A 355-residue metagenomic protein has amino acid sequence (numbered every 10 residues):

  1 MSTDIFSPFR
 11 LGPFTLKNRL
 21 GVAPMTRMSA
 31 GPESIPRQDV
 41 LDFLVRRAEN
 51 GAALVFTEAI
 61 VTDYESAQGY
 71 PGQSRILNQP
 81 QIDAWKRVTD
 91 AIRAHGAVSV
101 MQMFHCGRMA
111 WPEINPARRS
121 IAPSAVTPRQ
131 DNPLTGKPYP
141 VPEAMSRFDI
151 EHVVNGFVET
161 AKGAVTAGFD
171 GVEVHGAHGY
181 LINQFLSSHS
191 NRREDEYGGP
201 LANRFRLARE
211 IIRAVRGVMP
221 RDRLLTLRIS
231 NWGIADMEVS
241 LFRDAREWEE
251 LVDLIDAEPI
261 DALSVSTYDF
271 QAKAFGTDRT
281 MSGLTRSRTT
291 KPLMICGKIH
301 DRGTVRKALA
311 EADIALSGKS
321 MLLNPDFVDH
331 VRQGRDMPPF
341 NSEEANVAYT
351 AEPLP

Functional and structural regions predicted by a protein language model:
M1-P355: Flavin-dependent oxidoreductase catalytic cores
